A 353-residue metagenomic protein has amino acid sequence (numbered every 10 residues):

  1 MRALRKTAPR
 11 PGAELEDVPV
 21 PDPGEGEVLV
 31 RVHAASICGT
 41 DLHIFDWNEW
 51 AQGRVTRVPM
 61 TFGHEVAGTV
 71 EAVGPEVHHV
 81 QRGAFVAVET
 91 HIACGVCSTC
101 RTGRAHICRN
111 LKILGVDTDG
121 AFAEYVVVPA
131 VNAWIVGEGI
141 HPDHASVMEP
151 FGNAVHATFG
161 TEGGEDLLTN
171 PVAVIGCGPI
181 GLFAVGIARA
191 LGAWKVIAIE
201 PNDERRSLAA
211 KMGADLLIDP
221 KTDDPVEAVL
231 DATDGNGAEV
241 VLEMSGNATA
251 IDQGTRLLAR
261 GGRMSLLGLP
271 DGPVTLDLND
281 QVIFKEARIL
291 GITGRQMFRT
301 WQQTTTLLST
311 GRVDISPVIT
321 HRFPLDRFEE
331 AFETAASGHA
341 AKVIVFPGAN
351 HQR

Functional and structural regions predicted by a protein language model:
M1, R31, V240, D252-R256 (+2 more regions): C-terminal hydrophobic helical "lid"/dimerization subdomain of Rossmann-like NAD(P)H-dependent oxidoreductases
A3-D22, G39-A72, A87, C108-D119: N-terminal glycine-rich cofactor-binding segment
P21-A35, W50-S98, G137-G139: Glycine-rich beta-strand-centered segment in the early N-terminal region that forms part of a ligand/cofactor-binding
H64, I92-I175: NAD(P)H dinucleotide-binding glycine-rich loop of Rossmann-like/cofactor-binding domains, especially the beta1-alpha1
E138-T222, E227: Mid-domain Rossmann-like dinucleotide-binding core that forms the NAD(H)/NADP(H) cofactor-binding site
D215, N247-T310, P347-R353: Glycine-rich phosphate-binding loop and adjacent beta-alpha segment of Rossmann(oid) nucleotide-cofactor-binding
N236-L242: Short SAM/SAH-binding signature in class I
